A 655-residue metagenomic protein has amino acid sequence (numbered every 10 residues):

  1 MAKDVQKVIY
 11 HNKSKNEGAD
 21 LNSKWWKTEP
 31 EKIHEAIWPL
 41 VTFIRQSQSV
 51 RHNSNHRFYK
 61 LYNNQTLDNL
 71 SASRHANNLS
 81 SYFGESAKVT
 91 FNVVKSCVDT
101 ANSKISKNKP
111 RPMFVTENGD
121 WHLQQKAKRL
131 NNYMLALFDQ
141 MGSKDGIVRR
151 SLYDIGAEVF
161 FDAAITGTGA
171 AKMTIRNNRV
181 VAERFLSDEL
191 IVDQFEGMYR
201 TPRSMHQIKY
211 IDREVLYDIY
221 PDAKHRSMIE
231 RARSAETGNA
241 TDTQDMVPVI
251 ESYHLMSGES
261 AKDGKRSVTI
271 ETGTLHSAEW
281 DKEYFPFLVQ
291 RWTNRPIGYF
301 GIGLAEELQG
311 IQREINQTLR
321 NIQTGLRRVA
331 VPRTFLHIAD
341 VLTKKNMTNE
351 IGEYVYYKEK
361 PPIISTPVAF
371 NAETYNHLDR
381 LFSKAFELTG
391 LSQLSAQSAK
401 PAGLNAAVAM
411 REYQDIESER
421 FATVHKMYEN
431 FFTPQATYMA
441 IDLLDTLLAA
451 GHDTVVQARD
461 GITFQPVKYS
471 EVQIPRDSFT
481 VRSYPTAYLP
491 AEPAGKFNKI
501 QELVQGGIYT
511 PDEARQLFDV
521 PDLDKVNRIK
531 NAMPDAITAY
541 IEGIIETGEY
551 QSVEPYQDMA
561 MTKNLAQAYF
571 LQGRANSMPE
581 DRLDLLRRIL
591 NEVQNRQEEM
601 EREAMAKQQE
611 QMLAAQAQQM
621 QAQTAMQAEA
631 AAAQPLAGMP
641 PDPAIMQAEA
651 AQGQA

Functional and structural regions predicted by a protein language model:
M1-E271, L275, F370-S383, P466 (+5 more regions): Extended, helix-rich architectural segments
M1-H52, F58-L67, A163, I219 (+4 more regions): C-terminal anchoring/interaction modules
K109-T116, R150, F287, N294 (+5 more regions): Generic signal for short, ordered secondary-structure residues within or immediately flanking folded domains
D120, Q124-A127, D145-Y153, G301 (+6 more regions): Generic detection of long, well-ordered alpha-helical segments
G167, L186, G264, G273 (+4 more regions): Glycine-centered flexibility motif
M173, T201, S277, A305-E307 (+1 more regions): Short, electropositive, low-hydrophobicity segments enriched in small/polar residues
D263-E350: Catalytic nucleotidyl-transfer cores of nucleotide-processing enzymes
